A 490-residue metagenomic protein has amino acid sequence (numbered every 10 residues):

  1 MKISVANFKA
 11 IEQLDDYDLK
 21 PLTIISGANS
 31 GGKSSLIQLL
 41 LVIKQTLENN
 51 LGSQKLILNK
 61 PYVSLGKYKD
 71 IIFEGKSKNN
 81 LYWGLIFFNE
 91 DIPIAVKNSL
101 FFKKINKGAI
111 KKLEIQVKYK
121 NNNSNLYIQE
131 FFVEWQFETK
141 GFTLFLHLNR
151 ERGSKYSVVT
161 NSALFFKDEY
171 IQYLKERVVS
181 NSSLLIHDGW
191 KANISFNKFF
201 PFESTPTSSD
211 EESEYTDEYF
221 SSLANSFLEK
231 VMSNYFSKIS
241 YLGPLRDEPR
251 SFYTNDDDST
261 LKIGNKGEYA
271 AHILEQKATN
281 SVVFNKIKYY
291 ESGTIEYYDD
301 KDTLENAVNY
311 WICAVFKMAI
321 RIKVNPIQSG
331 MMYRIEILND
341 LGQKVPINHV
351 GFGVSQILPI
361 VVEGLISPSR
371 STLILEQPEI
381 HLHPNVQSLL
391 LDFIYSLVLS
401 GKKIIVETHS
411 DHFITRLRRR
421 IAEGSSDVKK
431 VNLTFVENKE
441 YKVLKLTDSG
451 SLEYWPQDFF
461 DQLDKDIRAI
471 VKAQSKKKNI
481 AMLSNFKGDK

Functional and structural regions predicted by a protein language model:
M1-E90, A95-K97, Y297-K487: Switch/communication elements of ASCE P-loop NTPase nucleotide-binding domains
M1-R250, V324, I421-S426, N432-N438 (+1 more regions): P-loop NTPase switch/coupling surface
K20, V96-S99, Y253-G267, D448-S451: Short, polar loop/linker segments at the starts of domains and inter-domain junctions
T23, T46, T139, T143 (+13 more regions): Residue-identity detector for threonine
K103-A109, E151-A192, F252, E268-E275 (+6 more regions): Contiguous hydrophobic segments
G189, S213-H349, M482-K490: Extended helical coiled-coil dimerization/tether regions that scaffold and oligomerize large DNA-maintenance assemblies
